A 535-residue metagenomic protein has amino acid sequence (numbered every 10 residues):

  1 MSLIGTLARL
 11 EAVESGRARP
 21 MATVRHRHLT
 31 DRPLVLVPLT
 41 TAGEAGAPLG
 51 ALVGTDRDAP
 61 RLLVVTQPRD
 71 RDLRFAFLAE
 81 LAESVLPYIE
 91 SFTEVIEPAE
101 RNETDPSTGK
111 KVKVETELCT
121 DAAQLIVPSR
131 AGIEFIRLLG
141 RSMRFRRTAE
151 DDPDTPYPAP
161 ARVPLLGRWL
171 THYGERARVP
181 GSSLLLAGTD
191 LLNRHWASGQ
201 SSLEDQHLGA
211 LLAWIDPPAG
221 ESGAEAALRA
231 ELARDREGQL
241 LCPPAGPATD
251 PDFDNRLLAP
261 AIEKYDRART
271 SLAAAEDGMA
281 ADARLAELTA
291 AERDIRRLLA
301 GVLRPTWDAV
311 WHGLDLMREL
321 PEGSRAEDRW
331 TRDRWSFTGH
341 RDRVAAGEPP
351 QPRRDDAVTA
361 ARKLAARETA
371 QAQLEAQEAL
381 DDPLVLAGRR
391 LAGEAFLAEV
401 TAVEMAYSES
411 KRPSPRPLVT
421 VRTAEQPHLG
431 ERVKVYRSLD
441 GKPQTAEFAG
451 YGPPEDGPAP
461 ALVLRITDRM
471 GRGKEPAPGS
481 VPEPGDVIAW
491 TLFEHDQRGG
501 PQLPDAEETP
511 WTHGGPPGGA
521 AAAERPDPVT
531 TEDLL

Functional and structural regions predicted by a protein language model:
M1-A122, F135, R141-G181, L185-G188 (+3 more regions): Long, charged/polar, low-complexity intrinsically disordered N-terminal extensions that precede catalytic
L7-L10, R284-L429: Accessory interdomain/linker segments of ATP-dependent helicases and helicase-like nucleic-acid enzymes that mediate
H28-D31, A402-P417, G450-A461: Short, ordered beta-strand-loop transition motifs
V35, R416-T423, P458-D468: Generic recognition of long tandem-repeat/solenoid scaffolds
V37-A42, Q67, V127-R130, A424 (+1 more regions): Structural motif
A42-L49, D58-L62, G132-R137, Q426-E431 (+1 more regions): Short, surface-exposed beta-strand/loop "edge" segments at domain boundaries and coil↔beta transitions
V114-P128, I133-L138, S142-A346, Y436 (+2 more regions): Alpha-helical structural signal
E431, Y436-D440, Q444-L535: C-terminal effector modules of nucleic-acid-centric enzymes and ribosome-associated factors
